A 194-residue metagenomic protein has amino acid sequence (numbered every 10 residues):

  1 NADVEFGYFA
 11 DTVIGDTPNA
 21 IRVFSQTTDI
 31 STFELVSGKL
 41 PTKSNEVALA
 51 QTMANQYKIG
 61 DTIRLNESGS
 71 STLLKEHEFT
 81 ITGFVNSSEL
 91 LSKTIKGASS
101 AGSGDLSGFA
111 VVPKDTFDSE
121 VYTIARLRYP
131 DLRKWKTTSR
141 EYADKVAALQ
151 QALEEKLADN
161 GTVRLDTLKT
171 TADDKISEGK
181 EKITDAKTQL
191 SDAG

Functional and structural regions predicted by a protein language model:
N1-G194: Basic-flanked hydrophobic alpha-helices used for secretion and membrane insertion
